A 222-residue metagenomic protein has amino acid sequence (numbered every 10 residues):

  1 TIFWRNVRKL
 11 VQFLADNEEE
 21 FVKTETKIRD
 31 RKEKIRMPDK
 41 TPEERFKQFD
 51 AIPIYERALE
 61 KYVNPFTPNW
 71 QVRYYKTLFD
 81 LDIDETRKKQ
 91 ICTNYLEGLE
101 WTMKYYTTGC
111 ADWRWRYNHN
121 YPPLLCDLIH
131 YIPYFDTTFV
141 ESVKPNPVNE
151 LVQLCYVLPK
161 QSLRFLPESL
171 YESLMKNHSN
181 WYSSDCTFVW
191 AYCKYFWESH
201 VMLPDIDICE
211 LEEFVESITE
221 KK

Functional and structural regions predicted by a protein language model:
T1-K222: Long, low-complexity, charge-dense
